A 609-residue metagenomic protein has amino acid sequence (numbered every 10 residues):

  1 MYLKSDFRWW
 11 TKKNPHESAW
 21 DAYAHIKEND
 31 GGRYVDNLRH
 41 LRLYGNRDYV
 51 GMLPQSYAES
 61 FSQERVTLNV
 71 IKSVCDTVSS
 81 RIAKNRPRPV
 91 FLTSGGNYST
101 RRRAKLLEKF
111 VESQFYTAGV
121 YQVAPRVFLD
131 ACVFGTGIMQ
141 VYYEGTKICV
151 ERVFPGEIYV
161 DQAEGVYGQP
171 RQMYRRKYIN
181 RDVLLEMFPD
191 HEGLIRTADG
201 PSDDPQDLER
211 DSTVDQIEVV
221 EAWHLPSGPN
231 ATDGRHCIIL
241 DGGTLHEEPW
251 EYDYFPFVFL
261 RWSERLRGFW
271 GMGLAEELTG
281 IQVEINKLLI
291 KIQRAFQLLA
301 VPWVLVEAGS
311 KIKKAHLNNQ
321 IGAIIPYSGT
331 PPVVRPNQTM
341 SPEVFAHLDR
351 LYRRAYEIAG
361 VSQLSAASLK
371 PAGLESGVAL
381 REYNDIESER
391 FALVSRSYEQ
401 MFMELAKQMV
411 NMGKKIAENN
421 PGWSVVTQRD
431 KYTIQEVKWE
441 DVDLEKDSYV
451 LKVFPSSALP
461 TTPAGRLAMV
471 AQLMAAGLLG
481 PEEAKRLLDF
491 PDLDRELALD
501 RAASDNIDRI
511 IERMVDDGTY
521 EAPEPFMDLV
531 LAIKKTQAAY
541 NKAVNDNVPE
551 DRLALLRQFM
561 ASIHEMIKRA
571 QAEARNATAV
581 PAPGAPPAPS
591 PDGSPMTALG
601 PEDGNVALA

Functional and structural regions predicted by a protein language model:
M1-L245, E343, H347-R350, M403 (+14 more regions): Extended, helix-rich architectural segments
R101, K105, M272-A275, T279-N286 (+9 more regions): Conserved structured core elements
F110, Q114-T117, I281-E284, L288-P302 (+8 more regions): Generic, well-ordered alpha-helical scaffold segments in large soluble proteins
E221-G373: Extended, charged amphipathic alpha-helical segments
S376-P491, A609: Extended amphipathic alpha-helical segments with heptad-repeat/coiled-coil character used for oligomerization, fusion
G480-E483, L487-I510, D546-P581: Long, highly charged low-complexity segments enriched in Glu/Asp and Lys/Arg with interspersed Ser/Thr
T519-F526, V544-D551: Charged, low-complexity interaction regions
P525-Q537: Short amphipathic alpha-helical heptad-repeat segments
